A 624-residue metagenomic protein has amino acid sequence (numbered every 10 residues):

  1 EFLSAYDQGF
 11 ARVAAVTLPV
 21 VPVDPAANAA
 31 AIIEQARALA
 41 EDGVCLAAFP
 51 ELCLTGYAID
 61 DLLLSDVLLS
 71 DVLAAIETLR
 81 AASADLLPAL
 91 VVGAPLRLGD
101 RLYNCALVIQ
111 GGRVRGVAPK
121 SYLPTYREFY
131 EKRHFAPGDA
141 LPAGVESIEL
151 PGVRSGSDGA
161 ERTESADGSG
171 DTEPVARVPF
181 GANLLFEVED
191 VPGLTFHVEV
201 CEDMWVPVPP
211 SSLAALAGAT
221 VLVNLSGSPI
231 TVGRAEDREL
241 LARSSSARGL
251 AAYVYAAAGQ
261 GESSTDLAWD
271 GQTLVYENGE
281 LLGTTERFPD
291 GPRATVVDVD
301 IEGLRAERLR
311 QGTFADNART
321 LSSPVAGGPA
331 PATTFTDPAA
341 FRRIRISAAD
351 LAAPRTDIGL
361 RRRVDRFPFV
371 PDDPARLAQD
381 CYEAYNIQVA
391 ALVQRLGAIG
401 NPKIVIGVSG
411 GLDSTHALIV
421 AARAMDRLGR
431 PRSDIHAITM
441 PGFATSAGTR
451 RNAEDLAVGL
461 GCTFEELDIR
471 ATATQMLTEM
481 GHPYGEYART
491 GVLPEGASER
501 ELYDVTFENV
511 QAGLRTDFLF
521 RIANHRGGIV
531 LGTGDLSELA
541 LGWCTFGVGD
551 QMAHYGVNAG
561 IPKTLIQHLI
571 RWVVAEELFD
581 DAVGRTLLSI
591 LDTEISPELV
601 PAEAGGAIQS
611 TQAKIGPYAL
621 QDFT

Functional and structural regions predicted by a protein language model:
E1-V405, R423-R432, F464: Enzyme catalytic cores with a strong preference for nitrogen-chemistry domains
N28, E161-A166, P192-T195, G249-A251 (+5 more regions): ATP/NTP-dependent adenylation/nucleotidyl-transfer catalytic domains that generate, transfer, or process NMP-activated
